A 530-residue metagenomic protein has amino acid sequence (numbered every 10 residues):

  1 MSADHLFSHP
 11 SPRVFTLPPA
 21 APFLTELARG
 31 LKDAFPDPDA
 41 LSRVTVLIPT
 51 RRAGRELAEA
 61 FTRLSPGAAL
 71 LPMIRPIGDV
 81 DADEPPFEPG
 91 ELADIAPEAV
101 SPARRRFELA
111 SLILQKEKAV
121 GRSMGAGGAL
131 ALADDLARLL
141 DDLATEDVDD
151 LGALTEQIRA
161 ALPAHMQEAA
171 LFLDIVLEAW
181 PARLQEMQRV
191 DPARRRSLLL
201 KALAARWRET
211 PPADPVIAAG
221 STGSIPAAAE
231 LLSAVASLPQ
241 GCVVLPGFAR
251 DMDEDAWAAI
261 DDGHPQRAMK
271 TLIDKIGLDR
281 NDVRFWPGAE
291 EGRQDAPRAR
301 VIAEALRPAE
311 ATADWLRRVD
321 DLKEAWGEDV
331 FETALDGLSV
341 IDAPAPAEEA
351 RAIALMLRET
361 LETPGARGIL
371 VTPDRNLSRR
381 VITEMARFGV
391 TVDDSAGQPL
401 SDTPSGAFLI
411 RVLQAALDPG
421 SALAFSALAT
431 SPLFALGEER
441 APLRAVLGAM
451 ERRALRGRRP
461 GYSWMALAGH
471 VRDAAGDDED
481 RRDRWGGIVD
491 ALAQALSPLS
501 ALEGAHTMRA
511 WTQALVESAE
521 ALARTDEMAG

Functional and structural regions predicted by a protein language model:
M1-G530: Polyanion-engaging groove/track-forming segments
